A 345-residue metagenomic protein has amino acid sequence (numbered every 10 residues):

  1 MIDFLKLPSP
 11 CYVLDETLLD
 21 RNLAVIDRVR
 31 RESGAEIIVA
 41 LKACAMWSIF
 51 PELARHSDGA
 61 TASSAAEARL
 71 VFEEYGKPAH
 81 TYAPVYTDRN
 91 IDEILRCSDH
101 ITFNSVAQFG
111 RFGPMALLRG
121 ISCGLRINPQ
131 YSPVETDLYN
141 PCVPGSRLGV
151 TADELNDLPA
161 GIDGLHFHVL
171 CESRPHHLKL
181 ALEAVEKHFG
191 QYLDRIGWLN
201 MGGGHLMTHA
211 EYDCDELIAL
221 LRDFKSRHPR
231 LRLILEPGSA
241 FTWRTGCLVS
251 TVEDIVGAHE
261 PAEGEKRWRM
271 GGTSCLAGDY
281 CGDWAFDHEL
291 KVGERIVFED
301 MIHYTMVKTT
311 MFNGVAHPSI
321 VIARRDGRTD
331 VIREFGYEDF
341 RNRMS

Functional and structural regions predicted by a protein language model:
M1-G76, L276, F286-E299, H303-T305: N-terminal capping/small domains of soluble enzymes
S9, L41, F167-V169, G203 (+1 more regions): Short glycine-centered, acidic/aromatic-flanked micro-motifs in structured strand/loop junctions that mark active-site
P10, V134-E135, Y139, P144-S146 (+3 more regions): Glycine-rich, flexible loop/turn motifs
V13-L23, A43, W47, A62-A65 (+11 more regions): Electropositive phosphate-/nucleotide-binding environments in soluble metabolic enzymes
L14, A79, L125, L148 (+4 more regions): Generic structural hydrophobic/aromatic packing signal, biased to beta-strands
T17, V106, N128-Q130, H168 (+3 more regions): Anionic group-transfer/hydrolysis microenvironments
A35-W198, L220-D223, R227: Active-site-proximal beta-alpha core segment in soluble small-molecule metabolic enzymes
S173-S345: C-terminal active-site-proximal or functional interface alpha/beta core segments in diverse enzymes
